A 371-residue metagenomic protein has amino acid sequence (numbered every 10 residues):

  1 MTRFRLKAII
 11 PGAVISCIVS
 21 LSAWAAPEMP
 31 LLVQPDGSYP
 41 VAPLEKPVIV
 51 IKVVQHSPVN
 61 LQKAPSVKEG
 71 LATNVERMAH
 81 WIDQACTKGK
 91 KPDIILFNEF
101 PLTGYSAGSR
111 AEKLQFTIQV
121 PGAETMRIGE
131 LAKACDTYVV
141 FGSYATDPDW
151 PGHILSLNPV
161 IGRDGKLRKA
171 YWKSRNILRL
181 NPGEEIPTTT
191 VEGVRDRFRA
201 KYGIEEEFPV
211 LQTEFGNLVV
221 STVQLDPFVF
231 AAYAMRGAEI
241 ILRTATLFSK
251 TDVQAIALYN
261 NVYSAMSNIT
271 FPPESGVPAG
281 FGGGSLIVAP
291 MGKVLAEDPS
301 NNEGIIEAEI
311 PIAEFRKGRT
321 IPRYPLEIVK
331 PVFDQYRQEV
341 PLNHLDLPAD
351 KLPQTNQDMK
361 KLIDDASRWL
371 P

Functional and structural regions predicted by a protein language model:
M1-A13: Bacterial N-terminal signal peptides that target proteins for export
P11-S22: Bacterial N-terminal signal peptides
A26-S38, I269-P371: C-terminal beta-strand edge segments of enzyme domains
P40-V53, V210-V220: Beta-strand-turn-beta hairpins that frame and shape the catalytic cleft of phosphate-ester-processing enzymes
V59-T73, T117, P182-T190: Acidic/histidine-rich helix-loop elements that form or flank divalent-metal/phosphate-binding sites at the catalytic
A72, E76-W172, R179, F248-Y259: Cys-nucleophile CN-hydrolase/nitrilase-fold catalytic domain and related Cys-dependent amidase chemistry that acts on
V120-V140, G216-V219, V223-K317, Y324: CN hydrolase (nitrilase-like) catalytic-core segments centered on the catalytic cysteine and neighboring Lys/Glu
M126, D147-R236, T251-A255: Active-site catalytic loop in hydrolytic enzyme cores
